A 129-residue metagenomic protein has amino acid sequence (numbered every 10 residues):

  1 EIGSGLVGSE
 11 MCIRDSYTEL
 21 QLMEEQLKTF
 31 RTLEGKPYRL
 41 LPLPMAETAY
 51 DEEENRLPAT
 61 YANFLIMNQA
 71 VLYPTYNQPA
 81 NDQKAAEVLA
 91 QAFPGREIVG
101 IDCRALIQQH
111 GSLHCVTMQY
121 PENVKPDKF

Functional and structural regions predicted by a protein language model:
E1-I13: Single conserved hydrophobic/aromatic residue that forms the stacking wall/gate of nucleotide- or nucleobase-binding
S4, V71-P74: Short beta-strand elements that form the blades of beta-propeller/WD-repeat-like and other beta-sheet-rich scaffold
G5, L65-I66: Well-ordered beta-strand positions
S9, L43-A46, Y76: Histidine- and/or cysteine-centered catalytic micro-motif in compact active-site loops
E10, A70-V71: Structural motif
R14-F64: A beta-strand-loop signature enriched in Asp, Gly, Thr, and Trp that corresponds to the sialidase/neuraminidase Asp-box
T48, Q69, Y76-F129: TerminUS-proximal long segments
